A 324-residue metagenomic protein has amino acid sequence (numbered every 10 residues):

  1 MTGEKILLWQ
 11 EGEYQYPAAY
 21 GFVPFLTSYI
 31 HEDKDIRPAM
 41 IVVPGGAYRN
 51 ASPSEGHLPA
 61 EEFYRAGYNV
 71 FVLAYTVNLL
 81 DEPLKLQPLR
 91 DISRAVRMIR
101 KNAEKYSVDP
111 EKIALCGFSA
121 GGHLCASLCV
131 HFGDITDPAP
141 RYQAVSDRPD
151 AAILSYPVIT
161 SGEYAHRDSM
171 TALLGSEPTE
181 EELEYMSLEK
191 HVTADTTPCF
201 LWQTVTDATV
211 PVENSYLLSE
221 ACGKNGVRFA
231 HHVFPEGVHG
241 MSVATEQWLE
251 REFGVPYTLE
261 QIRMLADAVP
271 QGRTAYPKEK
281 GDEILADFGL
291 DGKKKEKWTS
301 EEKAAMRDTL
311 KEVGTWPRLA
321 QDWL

Functional and structural regions predicted by a protein language model:
M1-K34, E163-R167: N-terminal cap/lid segment of alpha/beta-hydrolase-fold proteins
R37-G45: Short beta-strand element of the alpha/beta-hydrolase
S52-P53, L58, L73-P110: Catalytic nucleophile-loop/oxyanion-hole region of alpha/beta-hydrolase and closely related hydrolase-like folds
E55, L188, P211-K224: Short alpha-helix in the alpha/beta-hydrolase fold that links the catalytic acid
R94-R167, L183: Primarily recognizes the serine-hydrolase "nucleophile elbow" in alpha/beta-hydrolase and SGNH/GDSL folds
S161, T206-V210: Acidic catalytic loop of the alpha/beta-hydrolase fold
D195, L201-Q203, D207: Short beta-strand/loop motif that positions the catalytic acidic residue of the alpha/beta-hydrolase fold
Y216-L324: C-terminal catalytic histidine-bearing segment of alpha/beta-hydrolase fold enzymes
